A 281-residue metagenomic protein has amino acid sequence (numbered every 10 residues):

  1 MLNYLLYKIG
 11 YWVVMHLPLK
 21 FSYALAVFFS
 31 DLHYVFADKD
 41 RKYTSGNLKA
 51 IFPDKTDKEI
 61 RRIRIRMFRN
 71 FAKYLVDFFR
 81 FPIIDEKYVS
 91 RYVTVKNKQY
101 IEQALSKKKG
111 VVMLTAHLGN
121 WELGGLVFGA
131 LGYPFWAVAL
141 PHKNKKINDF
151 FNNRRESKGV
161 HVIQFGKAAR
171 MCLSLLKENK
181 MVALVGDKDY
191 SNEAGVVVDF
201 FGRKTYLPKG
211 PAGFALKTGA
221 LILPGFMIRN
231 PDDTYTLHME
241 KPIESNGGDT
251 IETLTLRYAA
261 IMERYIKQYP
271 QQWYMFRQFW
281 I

Functional and structural regions predicted by a protein language model:
M1-T115: Membrane-anchoring hydrophobic helices of lipid-metabolizing enzymes
M1-Y4, K39, Y43, L123 (+3 more regions): Generic alpha-helical secondary structure signal
L2, I60, N120, I147 (+1 more regions): Hydrophobic (often cysteine-bearing) scaffold residues that line and stabilize catalytic clefts of nucleotide/cofactor
I9, Y43, Q99, L123 (+4 more regions): Short Gly/charged-rich anion-binding patches and loops
F28, K42-N47, E59-R66, N70 (+4 more regions): A non-catalytic, amphipathic alpha-helix used as a structural packing/dimerization or gating element in enzyme scaffolds
F36, R62-I65, Q103-L105, A130 (+2 more regions): Non-catalytic C-terminal accessory region of glycerolipid acyltransferases and related lyso-lipid remodeling enzymes
K107-G166, D189-V196, R203-T205: Catalytic core of membrane glycerolipid acyltransferases/transacylases, capturing the structured, soluble-facing
